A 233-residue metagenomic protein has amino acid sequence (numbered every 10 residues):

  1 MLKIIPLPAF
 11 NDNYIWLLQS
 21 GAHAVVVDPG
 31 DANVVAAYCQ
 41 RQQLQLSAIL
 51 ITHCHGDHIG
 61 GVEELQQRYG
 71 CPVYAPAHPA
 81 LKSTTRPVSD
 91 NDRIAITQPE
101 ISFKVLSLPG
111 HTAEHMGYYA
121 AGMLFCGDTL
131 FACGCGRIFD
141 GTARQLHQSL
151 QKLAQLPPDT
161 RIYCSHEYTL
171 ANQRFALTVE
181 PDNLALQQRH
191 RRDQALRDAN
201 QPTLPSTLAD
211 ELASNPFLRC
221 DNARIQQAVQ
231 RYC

Functional and structural regions predicted by a protein language model:
M1-L44, G117-G127: Conserved beta-strand hairpin/beta-sheet module of binuclear metal-dependent hydrolase folds, prominently
L17-Q19, R93-A120, Q155: Core dinuclear metal-dependent hydrolase active-site scaffold
L18, D28, H53, L65 (+6 more regions): Divalent metal-coordination and catalytic microenvironments
A24, D31-L106, Q188, R192: Active-site HxH/HxHxD metal-binding segment of metal-dependent hydrolases
P29-D31, C54, H78-P79, H111-T112 (+4 more regions): Active-site metal-binding loops of divalent metal-dependent hydrolases
G60-G61, G117-Y118, C135, Q173: Active-site-flanking alpha-helical
G134-T160: Active-site-adjacent loop/tail segments of enzyme domains
Q151-R161, Y168-C233: Accessory terminal helices/loops
